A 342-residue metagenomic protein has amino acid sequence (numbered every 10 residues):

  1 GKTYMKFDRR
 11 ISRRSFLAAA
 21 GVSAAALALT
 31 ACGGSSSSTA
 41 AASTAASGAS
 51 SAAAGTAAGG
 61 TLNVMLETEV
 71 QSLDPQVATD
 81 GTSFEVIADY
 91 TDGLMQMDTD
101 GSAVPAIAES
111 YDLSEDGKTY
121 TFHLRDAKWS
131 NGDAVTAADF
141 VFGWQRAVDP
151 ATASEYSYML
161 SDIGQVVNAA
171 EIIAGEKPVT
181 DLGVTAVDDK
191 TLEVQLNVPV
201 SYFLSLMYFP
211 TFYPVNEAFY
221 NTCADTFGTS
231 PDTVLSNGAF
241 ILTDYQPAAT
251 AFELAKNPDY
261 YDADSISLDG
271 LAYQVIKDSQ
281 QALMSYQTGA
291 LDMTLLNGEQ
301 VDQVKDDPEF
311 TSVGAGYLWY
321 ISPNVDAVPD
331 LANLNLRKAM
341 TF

Functional and structural regions predicted by a protein language model:
G1-I11, S15-A28: Secretory targeting signals
K2, K6-I11, C32-G34, A52 (+3 more regions): Extracytoplasmic/periplasmic ligand-capture domains
C32-S43: Bacterial lipoprotein signal-peptidase II cleavage site
A45-T61: N-terminal low-complexity, Pro/Thr/Ser-rich intrinsically disordered segments that act as propeptides or flexible
A57-T61, T68, D89, A106-A108 (+7 more regions): Extracytoplasmic
M65-E115, L235: N-terminal lobe/hinge region of extracytoplasmic solute-binding protein
D139-V141, V148, T152-A218: Surface-exposed binding/hinge segments that line and control ligand-binding clefts or catalytic entry sites
K190, L196-I266, G270: Gly/Pro-rich hinge or "lid" segments in bacterial periplasmic/extracellular proteins
